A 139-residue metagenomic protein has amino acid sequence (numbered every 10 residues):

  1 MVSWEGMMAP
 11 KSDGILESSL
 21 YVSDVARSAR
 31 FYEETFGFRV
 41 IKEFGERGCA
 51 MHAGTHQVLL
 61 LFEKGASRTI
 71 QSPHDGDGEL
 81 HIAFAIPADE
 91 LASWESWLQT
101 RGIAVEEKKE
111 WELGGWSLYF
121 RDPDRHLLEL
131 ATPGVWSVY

Functional and structural regions predicted by a protein language model:
V2-K11, E95-Y139: Vicinal oxygen chelate
G6, S67-S72: Short beta-strand/turn micro-motifs at beta-sheet edges
G14-D24, H52, Q71-W97, W116-R121: Vicinal oxygen chelate
S19-G65: Core segments of cupin and vicinal oxygen chelate
R30, E34, A92-T100: Replace "anionic and nucleotidyl ligands
K42-E43, I70-D75, K109-E110: Short histidine-centered beta-strand/loop micro-motifs that create catalytic or ligand/metal-coordination sites
F44, G65-A66, D89, W111-L113: Short beta->alpha connector loops
E63-S67, G134-W136: A short, sequence-level motif marking secondary-structure junctions
